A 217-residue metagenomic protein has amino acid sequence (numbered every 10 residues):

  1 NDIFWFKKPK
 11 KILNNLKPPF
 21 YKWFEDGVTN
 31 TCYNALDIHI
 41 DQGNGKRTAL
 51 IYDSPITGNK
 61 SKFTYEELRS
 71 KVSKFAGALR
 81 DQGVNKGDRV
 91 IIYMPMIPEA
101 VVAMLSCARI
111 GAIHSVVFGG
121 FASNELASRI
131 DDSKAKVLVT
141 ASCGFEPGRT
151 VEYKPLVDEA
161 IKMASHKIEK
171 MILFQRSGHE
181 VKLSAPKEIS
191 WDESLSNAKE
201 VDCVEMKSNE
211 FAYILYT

Functional and structural regions predicted by a protein language model:
N1-A35, H39, Q175: Flexible, non-catalytic linker and terminal segments flanking ANL/adenylate-forming cores
K22, A78-A127: Conserved AMP-binding/adenylate-forming
T31-A35, V72-F75, A103-M104: Structural preference for long, well-ordered alpha-helical segments in enzyme cores
A35-T64, F174-K182, A212-I214: AMP-dependent adenylate-forming
L36-I40, L68, V72, V90 (+5 more regions): Adenylate-forming
K46-T48, M171-F174, S184-Y216: Conserved pre-ATP/AMP-binding loop-to-beta segment of ANL
R47, Y52-L79, S196, E200: Glycine-rich adenosyl-nucleotide cofactor-binding module
R109-E193: Structural core segment of the AMP-binding/adenylate-forming
